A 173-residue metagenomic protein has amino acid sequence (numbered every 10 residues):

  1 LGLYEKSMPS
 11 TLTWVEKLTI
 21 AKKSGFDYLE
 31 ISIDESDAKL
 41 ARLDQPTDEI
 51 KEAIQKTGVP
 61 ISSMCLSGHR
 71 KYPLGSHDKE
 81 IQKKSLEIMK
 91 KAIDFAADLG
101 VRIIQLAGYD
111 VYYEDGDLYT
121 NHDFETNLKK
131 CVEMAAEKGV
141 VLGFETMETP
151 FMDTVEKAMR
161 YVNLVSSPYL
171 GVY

Functional and structural regions predicted by a protein language model:
L1-D98, K129, A136, S167: N-terminal pre-domain/capping segments
G2, Q105, Y173: Conserved beta-strand segments that form the floor/walls of ligand-binding pockets within enzyme and binding domains
E5, I33-E35, G108, F144-E148: Short glycine-centered, acidic/aromatic-flanked micro-motifs in structured strand/loop junctions that mark active-site
V15-E16, Y28-I31, M64, N121 (+1 more regions): Acidic/histidine-rich catalytic cores of soluble enzymes
D37-K39, K71-Y72, V111-E114, E148-M152: Short, small-residue-enriched loops and turns at beta-alpha junctions that line or gate enzyme active sites
S76-K83, Y113-N121: Glycine-rich tight-turn/loop motif centered on a GG-T
A96-G116, K138-T146: Active-site groove signature of glycoside hydrolases
